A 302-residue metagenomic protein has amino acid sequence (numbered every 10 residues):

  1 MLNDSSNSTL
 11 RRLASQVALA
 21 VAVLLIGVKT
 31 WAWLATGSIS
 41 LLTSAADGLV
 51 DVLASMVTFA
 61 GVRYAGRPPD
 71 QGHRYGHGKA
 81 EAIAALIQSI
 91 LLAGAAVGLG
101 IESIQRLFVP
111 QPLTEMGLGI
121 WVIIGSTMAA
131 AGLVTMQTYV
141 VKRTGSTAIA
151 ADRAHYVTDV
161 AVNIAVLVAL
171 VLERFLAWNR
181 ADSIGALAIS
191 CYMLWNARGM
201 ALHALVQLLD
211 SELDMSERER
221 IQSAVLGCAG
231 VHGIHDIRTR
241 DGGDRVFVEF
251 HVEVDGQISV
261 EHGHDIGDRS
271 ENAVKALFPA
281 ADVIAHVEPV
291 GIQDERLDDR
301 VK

Functional and structural regions predicted by a protein language model:
L2-V23, V28, L34-K302: Alpha-helical transmembrane segments and adjacent TM-loop junctions that form the membrane-embedded core of multi-pass
